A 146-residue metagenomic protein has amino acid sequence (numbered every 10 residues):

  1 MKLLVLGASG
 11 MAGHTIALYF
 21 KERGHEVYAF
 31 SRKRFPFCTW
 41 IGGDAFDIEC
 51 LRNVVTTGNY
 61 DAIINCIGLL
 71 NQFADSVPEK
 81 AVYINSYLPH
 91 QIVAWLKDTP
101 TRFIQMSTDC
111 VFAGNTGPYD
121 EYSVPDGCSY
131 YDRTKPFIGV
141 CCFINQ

Functional and structural regions predicted by a protein language model:
K2-R23: N-terminal Rossmann NAD(P)H-binding glycine-rich loop of SDR-like oxidoreductase domains
A29-F35, A45: N-terminal Rossmann-fold cofactor-binding loop
G42-I84: NAD(P)H-binding glycine-rich loop region in Rossmannoid oxidoreductase-like domains and their noncatalytic homologs
D47, A62, L88-Q91, R102 (+1 more regions): Conserved cofactor-binding/catalytic machinery of classical short-chain dehydrogenase/reductase
G58, S76-I104: NAD(P)-cofactor binding segment of oxidoreductase domains
L69-K80, T108-S129: Active-site "gating" loop of Rossmann-like NAD(P)-dependent oxidoreductase/epimerase domains
R102-I104, T108-C110, V140-Q146: Conserved beta-loop-beta element that borders a ligand/cofactor-binding pocket
C128-Q146: Active-site Tyr-X1-5-Lys
